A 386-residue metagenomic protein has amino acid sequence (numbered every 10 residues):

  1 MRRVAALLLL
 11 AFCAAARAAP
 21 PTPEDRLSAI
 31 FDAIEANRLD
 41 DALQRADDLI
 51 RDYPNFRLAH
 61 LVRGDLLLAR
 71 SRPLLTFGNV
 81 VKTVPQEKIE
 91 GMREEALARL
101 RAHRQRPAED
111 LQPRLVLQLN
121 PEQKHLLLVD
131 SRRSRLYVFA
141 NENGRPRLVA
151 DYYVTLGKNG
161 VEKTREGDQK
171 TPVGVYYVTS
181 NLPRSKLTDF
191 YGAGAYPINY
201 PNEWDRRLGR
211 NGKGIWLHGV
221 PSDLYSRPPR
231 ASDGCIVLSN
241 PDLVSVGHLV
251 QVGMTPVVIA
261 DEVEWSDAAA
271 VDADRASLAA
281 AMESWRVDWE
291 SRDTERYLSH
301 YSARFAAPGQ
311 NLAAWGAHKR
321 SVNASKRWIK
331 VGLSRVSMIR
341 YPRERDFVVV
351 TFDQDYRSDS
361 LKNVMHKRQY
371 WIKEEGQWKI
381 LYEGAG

Functional and structural regions predicted by a protein language model:
P21-D48, D52, S284-V287: Alpha-helical segment of the N-proximal tetratricopeptide repeat
R26, I30, D274-R292, H300: Short, aromatic-enriched amphipathic alpha-helices that serve as compact interaction elements
R104-W216, P221-S226: Gly/Pro-biased beta-strand-loop elements
S180-E283: Exported/periplasmic cell-wall-interacting domains
R320-R368: Surface-exposed, charged secondary-structure patches
N363-G386: Short beta-strand edge/turn micro-motifs at domain boundaries
